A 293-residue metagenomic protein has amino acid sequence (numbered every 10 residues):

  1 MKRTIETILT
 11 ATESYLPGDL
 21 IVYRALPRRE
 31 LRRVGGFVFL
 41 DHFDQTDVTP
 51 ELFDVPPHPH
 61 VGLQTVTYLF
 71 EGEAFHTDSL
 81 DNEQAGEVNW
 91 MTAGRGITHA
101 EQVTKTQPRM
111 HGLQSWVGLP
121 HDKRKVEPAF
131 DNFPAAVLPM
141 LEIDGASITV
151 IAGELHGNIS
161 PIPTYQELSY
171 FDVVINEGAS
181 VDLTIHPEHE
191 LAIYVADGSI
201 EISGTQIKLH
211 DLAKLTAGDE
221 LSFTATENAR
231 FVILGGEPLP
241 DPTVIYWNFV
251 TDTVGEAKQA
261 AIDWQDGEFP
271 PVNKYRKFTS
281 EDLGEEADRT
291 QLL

Functional and structural regions predicted by a protein language model:
M1-L293: Jelly-roll (double-stranded beta-helix
